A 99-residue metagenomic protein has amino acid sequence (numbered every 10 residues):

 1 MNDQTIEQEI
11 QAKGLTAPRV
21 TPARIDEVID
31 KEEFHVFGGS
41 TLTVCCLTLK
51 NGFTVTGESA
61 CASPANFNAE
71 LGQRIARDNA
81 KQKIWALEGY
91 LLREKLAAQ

Functional and structural regions predicted by a protein language model:
M1-Q99: Domain-level marker for long, solvent-exposed, non-transmembrane regions
